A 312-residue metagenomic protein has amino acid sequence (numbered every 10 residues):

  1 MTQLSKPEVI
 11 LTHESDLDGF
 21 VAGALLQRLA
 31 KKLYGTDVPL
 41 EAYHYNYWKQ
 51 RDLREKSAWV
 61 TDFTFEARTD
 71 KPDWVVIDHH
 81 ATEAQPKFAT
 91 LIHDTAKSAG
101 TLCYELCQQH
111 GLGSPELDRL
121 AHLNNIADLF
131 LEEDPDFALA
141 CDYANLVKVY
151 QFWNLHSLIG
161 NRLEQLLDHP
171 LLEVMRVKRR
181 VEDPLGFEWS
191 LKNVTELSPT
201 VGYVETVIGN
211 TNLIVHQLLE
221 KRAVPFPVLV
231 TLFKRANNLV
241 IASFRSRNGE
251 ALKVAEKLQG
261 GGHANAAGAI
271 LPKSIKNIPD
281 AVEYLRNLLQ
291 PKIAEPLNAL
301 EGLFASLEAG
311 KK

Functional and structural regions predicted by a protein language model:
M1-D142, N154, P184-K312: Replace "Mg2+/Mn2+-dependent" with "divalent metal-dependent
N145: Conserved functional hotspot residues or short segments at active or partner-binding sites across diverse domains
V149-R179: Long, charge-rich alpha-helical interaction segments
